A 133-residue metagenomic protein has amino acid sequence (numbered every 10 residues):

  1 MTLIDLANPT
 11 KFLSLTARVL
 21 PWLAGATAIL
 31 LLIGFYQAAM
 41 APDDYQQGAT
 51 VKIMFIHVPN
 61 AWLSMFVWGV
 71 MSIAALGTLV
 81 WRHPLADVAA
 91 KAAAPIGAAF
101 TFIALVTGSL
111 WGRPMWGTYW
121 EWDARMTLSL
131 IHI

Functional and structural regions predicted by a protein language model:
P9-A26: N-terminal membrane topogenic signal
I29-Q37, A93-G112: Small-polar-interrupted transmembrane alpha-helices in polytopic inner-membrane proteins
A39-V58, T107-A124: Membrane-interface interhelical loops and short amphipathic "cap" helices that link adjacent transmembrane segments
M54-W68: Interfacial helix-start motif at the membrane-water boundary
L63-M65, E121-S129: Structural signature of hydrophobic alpha-helical transmembrane segments
V67-G77: Central hydrophobic cores of alpha-helical transmembrane segments in multi-pass inner-membrane proteins across all
V80-K91: Membrane-interface helix-boundary motifs at transmembrane edges
I131-I133: Conserved small/polar residues in nucleotide/adenosyl-binding loops
